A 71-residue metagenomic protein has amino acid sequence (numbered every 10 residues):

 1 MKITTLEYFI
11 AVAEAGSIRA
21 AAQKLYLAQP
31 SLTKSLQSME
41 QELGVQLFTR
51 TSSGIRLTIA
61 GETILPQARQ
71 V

Functional and structural regions predicted by a protein language model:
K2-Y8, Q29, G54, G61 (+1 more regions): The N-cap/first-turn positions of alpha helices within or immediately adjacent to helix-turn-helix DNA-binding domains
E7-I10, Q37: Core alpha-helical elements of the protein kinase catalytic domain, predominantly the helix directly N-terminal
I10-Y26: Short helix-boundary/capping micro-motifs
A15, K24, Q37-Q46: Residue cluster at the C-terminal edge of the helix-turn-helix DNA-binding motif
I18, V45, V71: Hydrophobic patch in the ABC ATPase nucleotide-binding domain
E40-L57, E62: A short LG(V/I)-centered, amphipathic sequence patch enriched for acidic residue(s) preceding the LG motif
